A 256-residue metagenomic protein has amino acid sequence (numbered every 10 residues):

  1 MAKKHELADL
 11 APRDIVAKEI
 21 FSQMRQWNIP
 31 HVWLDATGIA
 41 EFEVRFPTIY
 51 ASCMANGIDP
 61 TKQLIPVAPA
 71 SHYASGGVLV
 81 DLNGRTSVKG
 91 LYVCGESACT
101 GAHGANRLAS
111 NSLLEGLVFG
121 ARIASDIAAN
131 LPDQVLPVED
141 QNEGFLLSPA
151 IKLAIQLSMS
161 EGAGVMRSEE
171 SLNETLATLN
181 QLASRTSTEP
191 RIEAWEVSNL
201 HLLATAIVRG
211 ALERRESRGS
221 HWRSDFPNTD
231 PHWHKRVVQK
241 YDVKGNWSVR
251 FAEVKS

Functional and structural regions predicted by a protein language model:
M1-I65, L117, D126-P132: An anion/pyrophosphate-binding glycine-rich loop and adjacent beta-alpha core in soluble alpha-beta enzymes
H5-D9, I20-Q23, I29, Y73-S75 (+2 more regions): Glycine- and aromatic-enriched mobile tails/lids
P47-Y92: FAD/FMN-dependent oxidoreductases across multiple families
